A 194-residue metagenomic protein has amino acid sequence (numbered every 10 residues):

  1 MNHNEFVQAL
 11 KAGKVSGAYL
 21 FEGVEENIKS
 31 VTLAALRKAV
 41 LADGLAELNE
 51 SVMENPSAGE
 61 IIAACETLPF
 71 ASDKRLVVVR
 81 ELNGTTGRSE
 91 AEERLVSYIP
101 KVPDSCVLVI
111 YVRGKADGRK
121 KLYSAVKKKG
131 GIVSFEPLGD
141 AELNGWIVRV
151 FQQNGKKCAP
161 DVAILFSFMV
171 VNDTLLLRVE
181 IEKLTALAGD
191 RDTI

Functional and structural regions predicted by a protein language model:
M1-I194: Conserved beta/loop motifs at nucleotide-recognition and modification sites
